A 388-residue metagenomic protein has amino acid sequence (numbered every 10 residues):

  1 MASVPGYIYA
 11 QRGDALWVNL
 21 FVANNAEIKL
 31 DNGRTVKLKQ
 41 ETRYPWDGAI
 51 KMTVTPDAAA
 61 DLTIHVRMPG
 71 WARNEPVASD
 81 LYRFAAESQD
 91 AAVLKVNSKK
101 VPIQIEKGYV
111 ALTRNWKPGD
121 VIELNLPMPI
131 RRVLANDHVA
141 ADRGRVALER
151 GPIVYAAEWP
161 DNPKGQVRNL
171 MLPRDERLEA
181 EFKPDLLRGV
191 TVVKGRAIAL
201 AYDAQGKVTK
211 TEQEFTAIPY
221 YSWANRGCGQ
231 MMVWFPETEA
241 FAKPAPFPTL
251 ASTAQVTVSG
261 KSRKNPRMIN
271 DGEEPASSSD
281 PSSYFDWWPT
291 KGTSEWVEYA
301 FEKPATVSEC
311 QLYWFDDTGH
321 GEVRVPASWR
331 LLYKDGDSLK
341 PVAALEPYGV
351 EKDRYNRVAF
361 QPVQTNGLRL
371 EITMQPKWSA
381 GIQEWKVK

Functional and structural regions predicted by a protein language model:
M1-T53, R73-V96, V101, I105 (+2 more regions): C-terminal beta-rich recognition modules with glycine/proline-rich loops and embedded aromatic residues
T42, V54-A58, M68-G70, R114 (+4 more regions): Non-cytosolic beta-sheet module surface loops
G48-M52, L62-I64, E295-V297: Structural beta-strand segments of beta-rich domains
I64, A92-L94, W329-L331: Short beta-strand elements bearing conserved aromatic residues within extracellular beta-rich modules
M68, G119-I130: Short, hydrophobic/aromatic-enriched beta-strand segments in well-ordered soluble domains
M68-R83, W314-H320: Short amphipathic, basic-aromatic surface patches that mediate peripheral association with negatively charged
Y109-A111, R357: Short, surface-exposed beta-strand/beta-hairpin micro-motifs centered on an aromatic residue
A245-F247, S277-K388: Aromatic, loop-rich ligand-recognition surfaces of beta-strand-rich domains
